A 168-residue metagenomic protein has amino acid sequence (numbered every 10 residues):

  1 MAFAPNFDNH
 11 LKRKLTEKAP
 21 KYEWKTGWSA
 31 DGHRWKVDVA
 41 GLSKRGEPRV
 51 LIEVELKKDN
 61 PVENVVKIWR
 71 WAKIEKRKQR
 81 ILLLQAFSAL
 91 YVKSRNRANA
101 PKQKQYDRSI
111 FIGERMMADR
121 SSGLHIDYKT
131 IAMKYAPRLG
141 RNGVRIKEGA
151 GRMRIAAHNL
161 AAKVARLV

Functional and structural regions predicted by a protein language model:
M1-A30: Acidic-basic catalytic patches of nuclease active cores, encompassing PD-(D/E)XK and other metal-cofactor nuclease
F3-D8, G32, N60-N64, M153: Phosphate/oxyanion-binding active-site loops and adjacent basic polyanion-contact surfaces
R13, E17, R77, I110-V168: Non-catalytic C-terminal interaction segments of nucleic acid-processing enzymes
G27-D31, E55-L56, M133-A136: Short beta->alpha junction loops
G32-K44: Short acidic loop-to-beta-strand element that houses the catalytic metal-binding Asp/Glu of nuclease active sites
V39-G41, R49-K58, W71: Conserved catalytic cores of phosphodiester-cleaving nucleases, focusing on short active-site segments
R49-L51, K78-L90, G123-T130: Hydrophobic beta-strand segments of well-ordered beta-sheets in folded domains
K57-E114: Catalytic cores of nucleic-acid endonucleases
